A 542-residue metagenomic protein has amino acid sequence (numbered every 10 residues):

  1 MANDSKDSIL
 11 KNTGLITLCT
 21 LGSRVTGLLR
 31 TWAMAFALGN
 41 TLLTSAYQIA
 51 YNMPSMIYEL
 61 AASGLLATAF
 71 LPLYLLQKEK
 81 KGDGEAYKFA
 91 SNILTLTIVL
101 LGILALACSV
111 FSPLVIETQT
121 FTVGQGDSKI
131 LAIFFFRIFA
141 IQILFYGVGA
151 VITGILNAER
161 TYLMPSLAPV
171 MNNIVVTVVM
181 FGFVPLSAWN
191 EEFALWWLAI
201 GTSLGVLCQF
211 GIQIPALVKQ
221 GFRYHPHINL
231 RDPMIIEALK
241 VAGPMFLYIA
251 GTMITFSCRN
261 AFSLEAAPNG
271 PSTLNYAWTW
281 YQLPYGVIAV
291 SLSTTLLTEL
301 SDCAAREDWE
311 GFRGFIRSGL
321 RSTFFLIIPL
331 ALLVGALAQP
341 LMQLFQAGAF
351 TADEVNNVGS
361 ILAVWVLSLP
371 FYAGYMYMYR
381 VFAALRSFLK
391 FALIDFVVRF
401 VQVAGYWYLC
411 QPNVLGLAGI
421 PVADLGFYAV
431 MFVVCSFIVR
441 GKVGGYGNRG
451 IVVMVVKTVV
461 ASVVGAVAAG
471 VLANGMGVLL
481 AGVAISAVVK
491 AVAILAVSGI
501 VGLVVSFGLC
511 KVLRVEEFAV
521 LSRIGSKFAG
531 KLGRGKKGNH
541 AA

Functional and structural regions predicted by a protein language model:
M1-A542: Membrane-embedded alpha-helical bundles of multi-pass transporters/translocases, especially carrier/permease families
